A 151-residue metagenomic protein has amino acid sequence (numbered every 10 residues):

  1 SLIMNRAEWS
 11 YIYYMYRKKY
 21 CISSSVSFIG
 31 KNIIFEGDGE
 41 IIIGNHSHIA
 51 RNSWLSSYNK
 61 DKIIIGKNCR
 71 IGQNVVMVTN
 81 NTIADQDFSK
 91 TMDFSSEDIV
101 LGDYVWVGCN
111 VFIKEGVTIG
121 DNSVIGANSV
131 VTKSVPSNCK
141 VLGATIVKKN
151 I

Functional and structural regions predicted by a protein language model:
S1-E36: Extended, small-residue-rich solenoid/repeat segments and analogous flexible loops that form exposed scaffolds
N5-E8, S23, D87, D93 (+1 more regions): Serine/threonine-rich low-complexity intrinsically disordered regions
I12, I34-I43, H48-T118, A144-I146 (+1 more regions): Flexible, glycine/small-residue-enriched loop-and-beta-strand segment within the central core of proteins
K19, K67, T91, V131-T132: Short secondary-structure boundary/capping segments
C109-V124, S129-K133, C139: Beta-rich strand-turn-strand
